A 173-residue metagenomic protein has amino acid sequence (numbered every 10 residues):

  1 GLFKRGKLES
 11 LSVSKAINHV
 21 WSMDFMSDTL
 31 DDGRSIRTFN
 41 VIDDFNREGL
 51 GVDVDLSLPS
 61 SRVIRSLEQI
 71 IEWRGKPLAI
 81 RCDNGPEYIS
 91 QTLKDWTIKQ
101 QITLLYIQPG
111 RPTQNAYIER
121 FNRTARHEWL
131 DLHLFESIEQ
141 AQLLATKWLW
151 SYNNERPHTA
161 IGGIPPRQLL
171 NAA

Functional and structural regions predicted by a protein language model:
G1-A173: Charged DNA-binding/catalytic regions of mobile-element recombinases
